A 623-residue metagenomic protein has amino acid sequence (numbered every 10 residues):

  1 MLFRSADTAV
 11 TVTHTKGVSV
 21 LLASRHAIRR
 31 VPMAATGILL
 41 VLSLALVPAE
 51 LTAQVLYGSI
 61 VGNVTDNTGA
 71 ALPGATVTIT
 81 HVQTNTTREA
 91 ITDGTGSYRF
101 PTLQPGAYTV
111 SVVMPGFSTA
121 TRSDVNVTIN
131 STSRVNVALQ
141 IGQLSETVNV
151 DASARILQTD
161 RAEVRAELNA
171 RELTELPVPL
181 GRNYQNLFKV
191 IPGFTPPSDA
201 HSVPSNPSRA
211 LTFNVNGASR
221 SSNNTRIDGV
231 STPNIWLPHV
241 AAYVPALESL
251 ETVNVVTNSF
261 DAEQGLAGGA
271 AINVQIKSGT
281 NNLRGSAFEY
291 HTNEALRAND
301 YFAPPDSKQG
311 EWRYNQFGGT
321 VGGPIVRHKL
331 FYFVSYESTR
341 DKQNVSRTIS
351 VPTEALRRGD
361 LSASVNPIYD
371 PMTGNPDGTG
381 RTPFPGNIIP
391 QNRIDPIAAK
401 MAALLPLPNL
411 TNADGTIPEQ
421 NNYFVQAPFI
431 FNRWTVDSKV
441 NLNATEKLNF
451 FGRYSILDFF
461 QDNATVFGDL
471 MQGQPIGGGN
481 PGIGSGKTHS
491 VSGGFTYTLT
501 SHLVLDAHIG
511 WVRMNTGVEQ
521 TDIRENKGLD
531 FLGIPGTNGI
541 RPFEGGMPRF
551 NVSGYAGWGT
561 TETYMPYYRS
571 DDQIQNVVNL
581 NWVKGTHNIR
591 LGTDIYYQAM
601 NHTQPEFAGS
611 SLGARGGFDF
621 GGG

Functional and structural regions predicted by a protein language model:
M1-L2: Short, small-residue-biased leader/transition segments that mark boundaries at the very start of proteins
V18-L22, A27-N169, A246-E248, K447 (+1 more regions): Periplasm-facing N-terminal accessory domains of Gram-negative outer-membrane beta-barrel systems
N67, V113, Q140, A218 (+6 more regions): Structural signature of outer-membrane beta-barrel channels/translocons
D93, V113, F117-S278, N293-A298 (+7 more regions): Periplasmic N-terminal accessory/gating domains of Gram-negative outer-membrane beta-barrel systems
Y98, F213, A270, G319 (+3 more regions): Membrane-embedded beta-strands of outer-membrane beta-barrel proteins, especially the hydrophobic/small aromatic
E146, Y184, L211, S221-N223 (+6 more regions): Outer-envelope beta-barrel architecture signal
I156, R165, R284-R433, D458-G478 (+2 more regions): Periplasmic-side early beta-strands and strand-to-turn transitions of outer-membrane beta-barrels
I349, T373-N375, A402, L410-N421 (+2 more regions): Replace "related TpsB outer-membrane translocases also match" with "some related outer-membrane beta-barrels such as
